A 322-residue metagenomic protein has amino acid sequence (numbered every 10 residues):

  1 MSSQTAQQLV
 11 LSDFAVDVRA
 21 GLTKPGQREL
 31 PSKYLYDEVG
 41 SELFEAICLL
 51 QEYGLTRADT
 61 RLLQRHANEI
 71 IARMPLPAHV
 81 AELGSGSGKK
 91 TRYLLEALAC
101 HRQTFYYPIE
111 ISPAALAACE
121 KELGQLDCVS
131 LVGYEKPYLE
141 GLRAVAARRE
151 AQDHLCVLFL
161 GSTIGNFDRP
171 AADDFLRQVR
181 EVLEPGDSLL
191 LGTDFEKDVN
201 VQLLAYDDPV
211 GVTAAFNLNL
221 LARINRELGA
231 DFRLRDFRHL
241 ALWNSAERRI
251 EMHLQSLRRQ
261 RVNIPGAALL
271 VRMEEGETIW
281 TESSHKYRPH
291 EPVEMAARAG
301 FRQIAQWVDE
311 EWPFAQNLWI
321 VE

Functional and structural regions predicted by a protein language model:
M1-Y34, S41: N-terminal auxiliary segments of SAM/dcSAM-dependent transferases
Q27-P77: Class I SAM-dependent methyltransferase Rossmann-like catalytic core, especially the SAM/SAH-binding loop
P77-G86: Conserved class I S-adenosyl-L-methionine
S87-H101: Conserved SAM-binding loop of SAM-dependent methyltransferases across substrates and taxa, primarily the Class I
S112-A114: Conserved SAM/SAH-binding beta-strand->alpha-helix loop
N166-Q178: A short, conserved alpha-helix within the catalytic core of class I
E181-D198: Conserved beta-strand signature within the Rossmann-like core of class I S-adenosyl-L-methionine
L203-H285, P289-A299: Substrate-binding/catalytic lobe of Class I Rossmann-like enzymes that use SAM or dcSAM, i.e., the mid-to-C-terminal
